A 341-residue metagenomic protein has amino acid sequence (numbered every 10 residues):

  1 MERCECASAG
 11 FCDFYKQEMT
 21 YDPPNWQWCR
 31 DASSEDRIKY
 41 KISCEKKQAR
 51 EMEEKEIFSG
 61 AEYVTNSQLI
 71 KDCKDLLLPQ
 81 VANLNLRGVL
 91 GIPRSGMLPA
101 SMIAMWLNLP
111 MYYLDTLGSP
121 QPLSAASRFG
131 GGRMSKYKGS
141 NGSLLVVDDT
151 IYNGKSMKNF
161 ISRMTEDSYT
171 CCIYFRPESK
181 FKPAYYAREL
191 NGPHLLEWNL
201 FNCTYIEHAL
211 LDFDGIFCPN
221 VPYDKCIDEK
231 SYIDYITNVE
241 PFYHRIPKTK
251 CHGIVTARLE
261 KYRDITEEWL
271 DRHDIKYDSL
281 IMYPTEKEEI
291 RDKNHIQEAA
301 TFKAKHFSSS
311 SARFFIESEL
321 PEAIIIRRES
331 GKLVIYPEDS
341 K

Functional and structural regions predicted by a protein language model:
M1-E51: Cysteine-centered metal-binding/redox modules
Q48-D224, D228-H244, K261, E268 (+1 more regions): PRPP-associated nucleotide enzymes
N85-V89, S143-L144, K250-I254, S311-F314: Short active-site oxyanion
I92-R94, A257-R258, S318-L320: Short, well-ordered beta-to-alpha junction loops that form the rim of enzyme active sites and present histidine/acidic
L109, E166-D167, K250, S330-L333: A short helix->loop->beta-strand "cap" motif at the edges of active sites that frequently abuts
D115, C172, T256, I281-P284: Residue-level recognition of beta-strand->loop/alpha-helix junctions
H244-E267, I281: Substrate-recognition element of Asp-dependent hydrolases with the DxDx(T/V) motif
K261-K341: C-terminal cap/substrate-recognition subdomain and adjoining C-terminal extension of metal-dependent phosphatase-like
